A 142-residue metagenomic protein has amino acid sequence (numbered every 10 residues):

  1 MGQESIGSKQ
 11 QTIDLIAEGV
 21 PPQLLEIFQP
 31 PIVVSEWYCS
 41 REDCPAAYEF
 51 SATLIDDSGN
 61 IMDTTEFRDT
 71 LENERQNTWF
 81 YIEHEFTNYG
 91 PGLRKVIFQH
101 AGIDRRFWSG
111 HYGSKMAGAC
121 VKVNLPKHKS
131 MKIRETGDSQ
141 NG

Functional and structural regions predicted by a protein language model:
G2-E4, C39-Y48, R105-F107: Extended, low-complexity, turn-rich repeat/linker tracts enriched in Gly/Pro/Ser/Thr and Asp/Glu that occur
G2-P31, F80-E83: Short beta-strands within extracellular/lumenal beta-sheet-rich domains
T12-E18, W37-D43, Y89, A101: Solvent-exposed strand-to-loop "edge" motifs in beta-rich extracellular domains
I27-I32, P45-S51, Y112: Short coil-to-beta strand junction motifs in C2/discoidin
I32-Y38, I82, R94-G102: Extracellular beta-strand-rich recognition modules
S40-D69: Extracellular ligand-binding interfaces
P45-A46, Q76-T78, G90, I103-V123 (+1 more regions): Extracellular carbohydrate recognition
G59-L93, I103-F107: Extracellular carbohydrate recognition and processing domains and analogous Trp-centered ligand-binding platforms
